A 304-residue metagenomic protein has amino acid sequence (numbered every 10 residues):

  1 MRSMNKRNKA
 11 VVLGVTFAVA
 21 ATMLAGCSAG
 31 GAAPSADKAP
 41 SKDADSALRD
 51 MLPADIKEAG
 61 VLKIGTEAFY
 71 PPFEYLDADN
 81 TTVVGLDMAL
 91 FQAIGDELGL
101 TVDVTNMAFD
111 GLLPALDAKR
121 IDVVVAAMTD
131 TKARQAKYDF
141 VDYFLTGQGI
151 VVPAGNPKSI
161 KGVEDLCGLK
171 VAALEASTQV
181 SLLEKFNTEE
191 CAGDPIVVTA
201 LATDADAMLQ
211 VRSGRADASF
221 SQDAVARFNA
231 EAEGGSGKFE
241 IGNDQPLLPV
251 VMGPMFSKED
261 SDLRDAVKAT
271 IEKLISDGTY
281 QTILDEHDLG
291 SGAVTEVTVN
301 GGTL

Functional and structural regions predicted by a protein language model:
T22-G26: C-terminal motif of bacterial Sec signal peptides marking the signal peptidase cleavage site
S28, K42, M88-F91, D96-E97 (+2 more regions): Extended ligand-binding regions for polar small-molecule ligands
D37-M51, D55-V125: Extracytoplasmic small-molecule ligand-binding "clamshell" domains of the periplasmic binding protein/Venus flytrap
A68, L145-V152, E233-A269, G290-L304: Periplasmic-binding protein-like
Q92-L98, Q179-A202, A230-G234: Ligand-binding cleft/hinge of the Venus flytrap
T101-E164: Acidic, polar ligand-binding/catalytic clefts
D103-P114, K158, V198-Q210, V250: Short helix-initiation/N-cap motifs at beta->coil->alpha
M128-Q135, L182-K185, A216-L248: A ligand-binding cleft/hinge motif common to bilobed small-molecule-binding domains
